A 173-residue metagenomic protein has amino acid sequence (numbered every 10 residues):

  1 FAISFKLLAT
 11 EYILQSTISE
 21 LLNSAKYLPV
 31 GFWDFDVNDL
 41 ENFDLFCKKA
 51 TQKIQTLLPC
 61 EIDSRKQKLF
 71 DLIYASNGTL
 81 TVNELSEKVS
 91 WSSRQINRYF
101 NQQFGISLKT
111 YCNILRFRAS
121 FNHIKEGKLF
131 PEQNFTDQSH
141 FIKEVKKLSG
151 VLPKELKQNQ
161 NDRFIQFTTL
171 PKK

Functional and structural regions predicted by a protein language model:
F1-Q67, Y74-N77, T81-N83, V89-S93 (+4 more regions): Alpha-helical bundle regulatory/interaction domains
Q52-T56, Q102, K147: A generic structural signal for well-ordered alpha-helical segments enriched in polar/charged residues
E61, F100-I124, E144-V145, P153-R163: Alpha-helical DNA-contacting segments of helix-turn-helix folds
F70-Y74, R118-F121: Hydrophobic residues on short alpha-helical segments
I96: Nucleotide/phosphate-binding loop and acidic/charged catalytic motifs in nucleotide-binding or -utilizing enzymes
T136-D137, E144, L148: The feature captures the conserved acid-bearing segment of alpha/beta-hydrolase catalytic domains
